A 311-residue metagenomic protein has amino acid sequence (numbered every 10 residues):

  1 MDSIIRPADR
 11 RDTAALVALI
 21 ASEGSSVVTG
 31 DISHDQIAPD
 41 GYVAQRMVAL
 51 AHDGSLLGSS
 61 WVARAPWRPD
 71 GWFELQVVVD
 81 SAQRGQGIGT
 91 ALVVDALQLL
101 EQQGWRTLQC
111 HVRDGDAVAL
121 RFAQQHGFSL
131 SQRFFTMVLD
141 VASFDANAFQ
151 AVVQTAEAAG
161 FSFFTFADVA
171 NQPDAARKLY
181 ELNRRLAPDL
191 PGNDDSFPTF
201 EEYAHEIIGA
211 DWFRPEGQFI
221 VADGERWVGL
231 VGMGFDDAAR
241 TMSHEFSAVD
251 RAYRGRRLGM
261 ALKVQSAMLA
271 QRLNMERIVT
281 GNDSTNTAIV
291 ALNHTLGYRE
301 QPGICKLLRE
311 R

Functional and structural regions predicted by a protein language model:
M1-D35, V48-L50, S55, V152-P198: Short amphipathic alpha-helix that is part of the acyltransferase structural core
R10, I20-G115, D223, W227-D250: Conserved donor-binding loop and adjoining core beta-sheet/short helix segment in diverse acyl/aminoacyl transferases
I20, R46, V93, N183 (+4 more regions): Polar/charged side chains located within well-ordered beta-strands of beta-rich proteins
P66-R68, S81-N171, I304-R309: Acyl-donor-binding surface of acyltransferase catalytic domains
G85-Q98, Q125, V249, G255-M268 (+2 more regions): Conserved acetyl-CoA-binding loop-helix of GNAT-fold acetyltransferases
H126-D145, G217-F219, M268, L273-R311: Active-site/acyl-donor-binding loops of N-acyltransferases
N193-E225, L230: A mid-sequence, solvent-exposed acidic-amphipathic segment
V228-S247, R254-L262, L269-V279: Extended hydrophobic/aromatic segments used for targeting, binding, or gating
